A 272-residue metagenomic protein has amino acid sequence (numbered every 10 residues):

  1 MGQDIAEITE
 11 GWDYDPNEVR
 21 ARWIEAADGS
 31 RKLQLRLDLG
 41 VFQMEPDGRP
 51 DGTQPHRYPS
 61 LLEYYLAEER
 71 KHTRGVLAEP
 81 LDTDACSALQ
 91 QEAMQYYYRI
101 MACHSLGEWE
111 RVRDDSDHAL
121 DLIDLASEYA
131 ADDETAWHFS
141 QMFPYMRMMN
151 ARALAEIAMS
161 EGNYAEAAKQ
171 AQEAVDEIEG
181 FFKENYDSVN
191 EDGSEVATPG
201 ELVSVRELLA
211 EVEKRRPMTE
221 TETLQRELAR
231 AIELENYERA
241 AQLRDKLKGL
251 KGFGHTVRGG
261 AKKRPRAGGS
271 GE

Functional and structural regions predicted by a protein language model:
M1-A126, Q172: N-terminal alpha-helical interaction modules that lie
A78-T83, E128-Y145, K183-T198, G260: Acidic, Ser/Thr-rich low-complexity linear motifs
A85, E92, R111-V112, S140 (+3 more regions): Residues that mark the junctions of alpha-helical repeat units in TPR/alpha-solenoid scaffolds
L89, Y96-Y97, D115, P144 (+2 more regions): TPR repeat positional signature
R99-C103, G107, M148, A153-A158 (+1 more regions): Conserved small-residue packing positions in alpha-helical repeats and bundles
V112, A119, A126, E173-E177 (+3 more regions): Alpha-helical solenoid scaffolds that mediate protein-protein interactions, centered on TPR/SEL1-like repeats but also
D114, D121, E166-K169, R226 (+1 more regions): Primarily a tetratricopeptide repeat
